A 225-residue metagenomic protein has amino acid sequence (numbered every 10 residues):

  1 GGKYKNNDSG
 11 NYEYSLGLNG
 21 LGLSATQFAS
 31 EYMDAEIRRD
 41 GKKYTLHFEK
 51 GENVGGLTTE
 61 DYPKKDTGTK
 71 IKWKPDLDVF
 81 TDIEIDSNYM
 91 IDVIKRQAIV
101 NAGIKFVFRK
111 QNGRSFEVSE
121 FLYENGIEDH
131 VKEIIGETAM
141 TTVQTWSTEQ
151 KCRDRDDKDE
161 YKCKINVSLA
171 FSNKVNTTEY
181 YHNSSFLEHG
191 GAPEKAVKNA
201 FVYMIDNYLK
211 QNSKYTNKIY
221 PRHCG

Functional and structural regions predicted by a protein language model:
G2-G136: GHKL-type ATPase core
N88, K95-R96, G103, V107-G225: GHKL/Histidine-kinase-like ATPase module
